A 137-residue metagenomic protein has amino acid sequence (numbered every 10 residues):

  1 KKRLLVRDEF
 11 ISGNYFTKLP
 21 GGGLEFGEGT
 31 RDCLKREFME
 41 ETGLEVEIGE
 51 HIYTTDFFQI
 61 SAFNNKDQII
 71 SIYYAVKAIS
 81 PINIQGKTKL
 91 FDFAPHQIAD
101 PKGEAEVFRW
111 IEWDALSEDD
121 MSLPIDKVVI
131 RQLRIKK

Functional and structural regions predicted by a protein language model:
K1-L19, V46, E50, A78: N-terminal strand-loop-strand
R3-L4, D67-Y73, A105-F108: Structural motif
D8-E9, R36-E40, R109: Short, cationic motifs built from Arg/Lys/His that form the positively charged side of catalytic pockets
G13-N14, T55-I60: Short, solvent-exposed loop/turn segments at secondary-structure junctions
F16-T17, N83-Q85, K89-K137: Nudix hydrolase/Nudix homology domain
L19-Y53: The catalytic Nudix box helix
L24, A78, W113-L116: Hydrophobic pocket-lining residues within nucleotide cofactor-binding pockets
Q59-L90: Active-site-adjacent beta-strand/loop module that shapes the phosphate/pyrophosphate-binding cleft
